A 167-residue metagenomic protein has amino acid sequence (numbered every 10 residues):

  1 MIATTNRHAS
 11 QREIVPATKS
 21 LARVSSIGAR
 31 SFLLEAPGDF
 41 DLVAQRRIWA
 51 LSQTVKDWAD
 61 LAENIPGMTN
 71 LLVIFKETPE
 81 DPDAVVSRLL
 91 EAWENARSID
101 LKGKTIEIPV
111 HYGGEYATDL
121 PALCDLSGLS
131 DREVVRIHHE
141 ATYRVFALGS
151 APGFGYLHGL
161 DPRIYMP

Functional and structural regions predicted by a protein language model:
M1-P167: Conserved "landmark" site that anchors the functional core of diverse proteins
